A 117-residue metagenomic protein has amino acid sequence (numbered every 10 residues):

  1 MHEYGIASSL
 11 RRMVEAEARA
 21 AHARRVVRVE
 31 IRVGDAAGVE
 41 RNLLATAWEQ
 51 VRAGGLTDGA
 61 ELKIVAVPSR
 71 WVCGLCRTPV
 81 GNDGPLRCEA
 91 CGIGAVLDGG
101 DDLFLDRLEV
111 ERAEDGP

Functional and structural regions predicted by a protein language model:
M1-D58: Long, charged N-terminal interaction/targeting segments
R32-A36, V65-S69, L108: Short loop/turn motifs enriched for small/polar and acidic residues
R52-A60, P68-L75: Short Cys/His-rich Zn2+-coordinating modules
V67-P68, N82-D83, G100: Flanking scaffold residues of small Cys/His-coordinated metal-binding clusters
W71, L86, L103: Cys/His-enriched microdomains
C73-C76, C88-C91: Short cysteine-rich clusters marking metal-coordination/redox-active sites
T78-G81, A95-V96: Short functional micro-motifs and their immediate structural scaffolds
G92-P117: Short microdomains enriched in Cys/His and/or Lys/Arg
